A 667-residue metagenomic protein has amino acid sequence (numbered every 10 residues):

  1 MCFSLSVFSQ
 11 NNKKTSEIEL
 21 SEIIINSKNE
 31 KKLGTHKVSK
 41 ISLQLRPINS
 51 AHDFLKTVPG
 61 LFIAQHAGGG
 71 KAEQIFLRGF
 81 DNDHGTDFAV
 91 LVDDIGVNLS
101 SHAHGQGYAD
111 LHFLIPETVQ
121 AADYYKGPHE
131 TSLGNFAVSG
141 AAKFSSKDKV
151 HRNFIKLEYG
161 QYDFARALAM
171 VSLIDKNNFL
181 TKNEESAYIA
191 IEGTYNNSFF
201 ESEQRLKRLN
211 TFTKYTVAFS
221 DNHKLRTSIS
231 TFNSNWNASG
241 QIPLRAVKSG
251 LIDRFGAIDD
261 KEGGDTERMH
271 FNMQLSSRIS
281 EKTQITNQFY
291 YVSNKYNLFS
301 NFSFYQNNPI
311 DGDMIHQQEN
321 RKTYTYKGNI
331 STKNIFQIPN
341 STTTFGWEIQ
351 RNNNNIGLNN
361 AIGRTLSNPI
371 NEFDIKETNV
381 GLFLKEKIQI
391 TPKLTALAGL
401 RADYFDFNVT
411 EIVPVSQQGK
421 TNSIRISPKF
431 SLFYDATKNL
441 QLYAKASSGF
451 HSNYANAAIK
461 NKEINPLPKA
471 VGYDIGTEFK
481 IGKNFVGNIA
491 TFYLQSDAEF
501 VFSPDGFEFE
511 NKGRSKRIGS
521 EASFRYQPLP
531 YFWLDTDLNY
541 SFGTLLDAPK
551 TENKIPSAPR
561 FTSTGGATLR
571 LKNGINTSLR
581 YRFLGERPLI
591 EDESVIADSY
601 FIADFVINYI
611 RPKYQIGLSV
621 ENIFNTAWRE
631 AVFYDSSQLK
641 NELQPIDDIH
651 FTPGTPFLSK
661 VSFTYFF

Functional and structural regions predicted by a protein language model:
E17-H52, G69-Q74: N-terminal periplasmic "start-of-domain" segments of outer-membrane beta-barrel proteins
H52, K56-L99: Extracytoplasmic beta-strand/coil segments of soluble accessory domains associated with Gram-negative outer-membrane
I95-K126, F144-S145, K462: Short acidic/polar hinge/loop motifs at secondary-structure boundaries that mediate gating or recognition
D123-T131, G140-D175, P466, I649: Short strand-turn segments of transmembrane beta-barrel domains in outer membranes, especially the first one or two
Y159-Y195, F200-S239, G263-S280, I390: Transmembrane beta-barrel wall of Gram-negative outer-membrane proteins
A218, N222-F232, D265-I412, F433-D435 (+5 more regions): Face-selective signature of the C-terminal outer-membrane beta-barrel domain
Y404, A490-Q495, N511-E591, S662-F666: Gram-negative outer-membrane beta-barrel transporters
L534, F583-I590, Y609-F667: C-terminal beta-signal and adjacent terminal beta-strands/loops of Gram-negative outer-membrane beta-barrel proteins
